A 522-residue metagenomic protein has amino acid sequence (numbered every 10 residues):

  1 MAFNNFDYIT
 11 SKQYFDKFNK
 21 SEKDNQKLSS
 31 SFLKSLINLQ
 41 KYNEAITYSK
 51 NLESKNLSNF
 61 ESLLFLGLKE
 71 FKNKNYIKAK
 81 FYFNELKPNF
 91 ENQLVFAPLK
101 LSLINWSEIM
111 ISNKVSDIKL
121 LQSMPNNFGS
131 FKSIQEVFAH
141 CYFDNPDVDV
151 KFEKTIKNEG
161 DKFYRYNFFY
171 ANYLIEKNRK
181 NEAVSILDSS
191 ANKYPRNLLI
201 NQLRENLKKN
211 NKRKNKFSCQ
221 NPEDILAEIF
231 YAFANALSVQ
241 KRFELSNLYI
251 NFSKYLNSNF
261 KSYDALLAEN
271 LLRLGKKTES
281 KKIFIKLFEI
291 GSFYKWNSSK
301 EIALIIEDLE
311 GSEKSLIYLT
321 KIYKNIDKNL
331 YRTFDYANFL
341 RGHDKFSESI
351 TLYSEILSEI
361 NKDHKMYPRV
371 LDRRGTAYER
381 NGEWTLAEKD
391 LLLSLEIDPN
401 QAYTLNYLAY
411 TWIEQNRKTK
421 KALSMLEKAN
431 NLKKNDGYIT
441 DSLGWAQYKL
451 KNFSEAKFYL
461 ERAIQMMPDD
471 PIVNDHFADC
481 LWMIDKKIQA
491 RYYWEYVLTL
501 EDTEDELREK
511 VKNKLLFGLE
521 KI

Functional and structural regions predicted by a protein language model:
M1-F32, N38, I46-T47, L57-S58 (+2 more regions): N-terminal leader/linker segments that initiate helical-solenoid repeat arrays
N5, L39, N73, I111-N113 (+10 more regions): Structural motif corresponding to the intra-repeat A-B loop/turn of tetratricopeptide repeats
K12-D16, Y42-S54, K78-N89, N113-N126 (+11 more regions): Alpha-helical repeat scaffolds
E22-S29, N56-F65, E91-L103, P125-E136 (+13 more regions): Generic helix N-cap/helix-start motif at coil->alpha-helix transitions
K34, L68, W106, F138 (+10 more regions): Residue-level recognition of tetratricopeptide repeat
K34-I37, F138-Y142, K300, L304-E307 (+1 more regions): Alpha-helical adaptor scaffolds
L207, K216-N221, S238-F243, N247 (+10 more regions): Repeat-based scaffolding regions
F217-I229, M483, I488-I522: Terminal, low-structured helical/coil segments at or just beyond the last alpha-helical repeat
